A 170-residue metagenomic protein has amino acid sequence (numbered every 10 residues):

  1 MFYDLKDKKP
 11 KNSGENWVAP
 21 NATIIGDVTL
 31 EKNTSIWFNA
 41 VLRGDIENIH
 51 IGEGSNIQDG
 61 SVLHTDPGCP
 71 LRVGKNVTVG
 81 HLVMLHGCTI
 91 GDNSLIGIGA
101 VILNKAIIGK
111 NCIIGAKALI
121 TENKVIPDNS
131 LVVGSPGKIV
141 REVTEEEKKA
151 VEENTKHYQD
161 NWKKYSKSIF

Functional and structural regions predicted by a protein language model:
L5-K6, P10-V132, G137-I139: Structural signal for interior beta-strand "rungs" in well-ordered beta-sheet cores of soluble enzyme domains
K149-A150: Double-stranded beta-helix
T155-F170: Charged phosphate-binding loop/patch that engages nucleotide di/tri-phosphates or the phosphate backbone of nucleic
